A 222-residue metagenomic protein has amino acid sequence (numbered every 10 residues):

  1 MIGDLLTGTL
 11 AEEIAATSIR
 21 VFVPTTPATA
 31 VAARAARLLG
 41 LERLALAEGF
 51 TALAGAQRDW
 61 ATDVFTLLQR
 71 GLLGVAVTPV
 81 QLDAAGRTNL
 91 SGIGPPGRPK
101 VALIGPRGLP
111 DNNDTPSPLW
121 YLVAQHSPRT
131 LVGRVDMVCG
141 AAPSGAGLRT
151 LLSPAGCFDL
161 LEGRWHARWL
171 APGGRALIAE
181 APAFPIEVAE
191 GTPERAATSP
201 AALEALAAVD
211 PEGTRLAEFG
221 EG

Functional and structural regions predicted by a protein language model:
M1-A61: N-terminal active-site beta-alpha-beta segment that forms phosphate/nucleotide-binding and substrate-recognition loops
M1-V23, A30, G147-L148, L152-W165 (+1 more regions): Intrinsically disordered, low-complexity segments enriched in small residues
G40-E48, A102-G105, D210-G222: Short, Lys/Arg-enriched charge-dense amphipathic segments
L53-P185, A189-E204: Conserved phosphate- and dinucleotide-binding cores of soluble alpha/beta proteins, encompassing both enzyme active
